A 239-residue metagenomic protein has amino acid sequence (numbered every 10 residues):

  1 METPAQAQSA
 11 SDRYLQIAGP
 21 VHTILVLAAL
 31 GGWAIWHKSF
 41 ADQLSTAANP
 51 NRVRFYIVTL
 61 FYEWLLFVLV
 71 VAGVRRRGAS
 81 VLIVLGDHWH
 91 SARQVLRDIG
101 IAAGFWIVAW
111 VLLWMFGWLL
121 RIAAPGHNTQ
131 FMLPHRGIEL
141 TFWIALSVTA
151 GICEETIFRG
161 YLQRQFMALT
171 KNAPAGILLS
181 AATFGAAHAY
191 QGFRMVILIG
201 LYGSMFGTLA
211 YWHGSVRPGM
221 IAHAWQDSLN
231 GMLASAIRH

Functional and structural regions predicted by a protein language model:
M1-R93, L119, G231-H239: N-terminal, membrane-interfacial amphipathic/helix-forming hydrophobic leader that caps and precedes the first
A29-W33, Y62-L66, F105-L113, F206 (+2 more regions): Alpha-helical transmembrane segments of multipass membrane proteins
G32-H37, P174, L178-A187, Q191-H239: Functionally important transmembrane alpha-helices
A41-Y56, A79-A150, A168: Juxtamembrane helix-loop-helix connectors linking adjacent transmembrane helices in multi-pass membrane enzymes
V84, Q94, D98, Y161 (+3 more regions): Alpha-helical transmembrane segments and their helix-entry boundary regions
A92, L96-R97, T141-A145, T149 (+4 more regions): Alpha-helical membrane-protein architecture signal
I157-F166, L229-N230: Active-site-flanking alpha-helical
R164-I177: Solvent-exposed interhelical
